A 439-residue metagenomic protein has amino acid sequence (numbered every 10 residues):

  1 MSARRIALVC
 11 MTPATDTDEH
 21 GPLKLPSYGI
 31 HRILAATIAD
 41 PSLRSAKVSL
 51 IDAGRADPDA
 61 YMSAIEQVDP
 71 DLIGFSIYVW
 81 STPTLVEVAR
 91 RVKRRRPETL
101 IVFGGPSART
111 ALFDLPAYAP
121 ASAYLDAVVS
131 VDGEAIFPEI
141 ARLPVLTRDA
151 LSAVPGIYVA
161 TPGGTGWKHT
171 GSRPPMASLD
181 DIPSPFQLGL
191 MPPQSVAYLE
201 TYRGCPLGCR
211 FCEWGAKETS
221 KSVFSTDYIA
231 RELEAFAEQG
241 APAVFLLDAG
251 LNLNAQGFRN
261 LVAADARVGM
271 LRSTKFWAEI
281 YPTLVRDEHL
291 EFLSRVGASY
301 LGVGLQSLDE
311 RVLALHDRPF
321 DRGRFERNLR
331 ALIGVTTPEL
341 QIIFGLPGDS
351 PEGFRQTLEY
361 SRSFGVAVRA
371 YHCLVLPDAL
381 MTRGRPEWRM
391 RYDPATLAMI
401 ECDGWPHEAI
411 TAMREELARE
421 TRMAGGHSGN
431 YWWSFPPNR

Functional and structural regions predicted by a protein language model:
M1-I6, P13-A14, V154-Y198: N-terminal [4Fe-4S]-dependent radical SAM core
M1-V9, D18-E19, S42-K47, M62 (+4 more regions): Radical SAM enzyme core and accessory elements
T15-H31: Glycine- and acidic-residue-enriched helix-capping/strand-helix junction motifs
L25, D180-G334, F344: Radical SAM [4Fe-4S] cluster-binding motif and immediate context
R32-A46: Short helix-loop-beta junction
I33, Y61-A64, T84, V88-V92 (+7 more regions): A general structural detector for well-ordered alpha-helical segments in enzyme core domains, enriched
A36, K47-G171: Glycine-rich beta-alpha loop elements in corrinoid/cobalamin-binding modules across cobalamin-dependent enzymes
L72, L100-V102, A230, A237-L247 (+5 more regions): Conserved C-terminal portion of the radical SAM core fold that forms the substrate/S-adenosylmethionine-binding
